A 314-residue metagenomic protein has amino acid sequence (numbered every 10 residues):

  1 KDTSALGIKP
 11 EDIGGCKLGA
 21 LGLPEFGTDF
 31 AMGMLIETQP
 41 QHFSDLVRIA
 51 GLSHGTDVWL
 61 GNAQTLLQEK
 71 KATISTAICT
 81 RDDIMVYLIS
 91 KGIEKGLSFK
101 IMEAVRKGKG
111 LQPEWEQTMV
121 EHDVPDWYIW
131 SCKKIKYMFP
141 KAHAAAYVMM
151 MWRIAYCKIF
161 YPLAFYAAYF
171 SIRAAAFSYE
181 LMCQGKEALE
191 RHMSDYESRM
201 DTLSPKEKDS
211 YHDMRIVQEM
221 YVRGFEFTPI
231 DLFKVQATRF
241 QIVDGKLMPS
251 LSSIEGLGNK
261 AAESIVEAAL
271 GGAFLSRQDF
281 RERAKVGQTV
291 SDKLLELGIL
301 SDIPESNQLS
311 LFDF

Functional and structural regions predicted by a protein language model:
K1-F314: Noncatalytic, beta-rich nucleic-acid-contacting surfaces in large DNA/RNA-processing enzymes
